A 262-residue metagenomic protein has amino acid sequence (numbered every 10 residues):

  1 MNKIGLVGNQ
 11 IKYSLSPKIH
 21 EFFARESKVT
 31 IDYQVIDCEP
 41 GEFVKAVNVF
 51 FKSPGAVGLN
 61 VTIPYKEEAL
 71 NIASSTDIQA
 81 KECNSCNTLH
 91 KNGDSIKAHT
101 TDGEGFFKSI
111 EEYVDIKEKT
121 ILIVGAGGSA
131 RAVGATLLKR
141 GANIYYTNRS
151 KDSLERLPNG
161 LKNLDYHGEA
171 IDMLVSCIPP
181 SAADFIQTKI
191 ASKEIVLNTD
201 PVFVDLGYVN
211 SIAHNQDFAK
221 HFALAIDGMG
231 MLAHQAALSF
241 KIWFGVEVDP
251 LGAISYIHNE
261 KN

Functional and structural regions predicted by a protein language model:
N2-Y113, N210, N215: Phosphate/diphosphate ligand-binding glycine-rich loop within oxidoreductases
G8, T100-G103, I110, V114 (+2 more regions): Glycine-rich adenosine-cofactor-binding loop
E82, T88, I195-L232: ADP-ribose/adenylate-binding Rossmann-like module
N92, D115-T120, N198-T199: Short helix-loop-beta connector
K108-S109, L224-P250: Active-site capping/gating segments
R140-P158: NAD(P)-binding Rossmann-fold cofactor-contacting core
P158-I171, E194-I195: Short acidic low-complexity segments
H167-K189: Rossmann-like NAD(P)-binding element
